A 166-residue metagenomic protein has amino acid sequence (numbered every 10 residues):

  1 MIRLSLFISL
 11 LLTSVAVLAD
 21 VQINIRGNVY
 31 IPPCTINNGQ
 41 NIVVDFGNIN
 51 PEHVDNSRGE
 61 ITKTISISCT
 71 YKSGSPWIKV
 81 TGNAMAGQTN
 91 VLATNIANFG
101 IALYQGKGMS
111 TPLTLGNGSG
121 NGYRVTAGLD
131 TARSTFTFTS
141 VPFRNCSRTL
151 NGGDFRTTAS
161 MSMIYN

Functional and structural regions predicted by a protein language model:
M1-L10: Sec-dependent signal peptide recognition, specifically the positively charged N-region followed immediately by
I2, L18-N166: Mature extracellular/passenger domains of Gram-negative fimbrial/pilin and adhesin proteins
T13-A16: N-terminal signal peptide c-region/cleavage motif recognized by signal peptidases
